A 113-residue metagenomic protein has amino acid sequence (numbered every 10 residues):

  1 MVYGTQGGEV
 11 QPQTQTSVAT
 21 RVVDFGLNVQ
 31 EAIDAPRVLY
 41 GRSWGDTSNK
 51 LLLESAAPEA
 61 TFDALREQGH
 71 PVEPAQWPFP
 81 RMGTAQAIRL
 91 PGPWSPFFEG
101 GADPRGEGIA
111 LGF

Functional and structural regions predicted by a protein language model:
M1-Q76: Proteins synthesized as precursors that undergo proteolytic processing into mature forms
L53-F113: Cofactor-centric catalytic regions
